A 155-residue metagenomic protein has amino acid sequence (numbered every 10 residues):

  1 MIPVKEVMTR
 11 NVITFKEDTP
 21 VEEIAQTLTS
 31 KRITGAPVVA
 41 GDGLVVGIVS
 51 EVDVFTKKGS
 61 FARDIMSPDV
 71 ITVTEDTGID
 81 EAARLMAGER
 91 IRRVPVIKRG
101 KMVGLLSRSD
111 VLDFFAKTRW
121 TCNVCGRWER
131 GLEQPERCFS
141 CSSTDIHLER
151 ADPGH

Functional and structural regions predicted by a protein language model:
M1-H155: Tandem CBS (Cystathionine beta-synthase) repeat/Bateman regulatory domains
